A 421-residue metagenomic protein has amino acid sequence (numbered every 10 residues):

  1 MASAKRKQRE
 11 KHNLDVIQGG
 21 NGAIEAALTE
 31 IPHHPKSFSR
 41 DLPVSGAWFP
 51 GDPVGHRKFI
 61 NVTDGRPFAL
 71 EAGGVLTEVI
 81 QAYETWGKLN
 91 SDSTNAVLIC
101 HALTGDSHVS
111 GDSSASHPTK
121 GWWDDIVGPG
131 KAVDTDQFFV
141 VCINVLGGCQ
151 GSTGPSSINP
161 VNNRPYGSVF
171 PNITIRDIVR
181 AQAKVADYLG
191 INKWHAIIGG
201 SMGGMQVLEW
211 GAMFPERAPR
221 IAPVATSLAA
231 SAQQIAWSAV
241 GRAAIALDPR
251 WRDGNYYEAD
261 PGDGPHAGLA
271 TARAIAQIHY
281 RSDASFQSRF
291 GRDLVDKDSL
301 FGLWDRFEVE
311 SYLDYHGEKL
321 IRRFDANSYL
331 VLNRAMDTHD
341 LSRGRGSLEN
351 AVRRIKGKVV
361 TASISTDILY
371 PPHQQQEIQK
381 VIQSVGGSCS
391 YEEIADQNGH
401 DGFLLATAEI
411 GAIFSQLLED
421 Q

Functional and structural regions predicted by a protein language model:
A2-I99, S113: Catalytic-loop region of hydrolases
E84, K88-N159: N-terminal cap/lid subdomain of alpha/beta-hydrolase-fold enzymes
V161-V169, R176-A196, M205-L208: Conserved acidic catalytic loop of the alpha/beta-hydrolase fold
G204-P215, I221: Short glycine-enriched nucleophile-adjacent loop and the immediately C-terminal alpha-helix near the catalytic center
P223-K319: Alpha/beta-hydrolase-fold enzymes
I321, G344, I368-E377: Conserved alpha/beta-hydrolase "acid-adjacent" motif
I355, T361-S363: Short beta-strand/loop motif that positions the catalytic acidic residue of the alpha/beta-hydrolase fold
Q376-Q421: Catalytic active-site module of serine/aspartate enzymes centered on a nucleophile-bearing elbow/loop
